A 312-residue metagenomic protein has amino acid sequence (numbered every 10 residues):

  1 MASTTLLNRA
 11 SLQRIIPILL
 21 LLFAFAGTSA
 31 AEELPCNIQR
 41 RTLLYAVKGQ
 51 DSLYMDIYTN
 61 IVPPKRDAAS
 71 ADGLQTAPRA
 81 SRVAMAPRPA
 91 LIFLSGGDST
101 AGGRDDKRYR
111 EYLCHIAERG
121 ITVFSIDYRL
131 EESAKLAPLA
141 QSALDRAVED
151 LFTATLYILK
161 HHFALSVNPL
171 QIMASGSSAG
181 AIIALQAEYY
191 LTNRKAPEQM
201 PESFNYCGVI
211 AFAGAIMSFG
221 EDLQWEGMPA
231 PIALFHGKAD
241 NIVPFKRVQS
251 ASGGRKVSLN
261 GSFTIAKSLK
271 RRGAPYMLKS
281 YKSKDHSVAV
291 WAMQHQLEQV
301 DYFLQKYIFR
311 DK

Functional and structural regions predicted by a protein language model:
E32-V83: N-terminal cap/lid segment of alpha/beta-hydrolase-fold proteins
A86-G97: Short beta-strand element of the alpha/beta-hydrolase
S99-R108, D127-D145: Cap/lid segment of the alpha/beta-hydrolase catalytic domain
D105-S125: Short amphipathic alpha-helix adjacent to the substrate-entry channel of hydrolases
A140-F163: Alpha/beta-hydrolase active-site loop
L156-M228: Primarily recognizes the serine-hydrolase "nucleophile elbow" in alpha/beta-hydrolase and SGNH/GDSL folds
E198-R272: The feature captures the conserved acid-bearing segment of alpha/beta-hydrolase catalytic domains
F263-K312: C-terminal catalytic histidine-bearing segment of alpha/beta-hydrolase fold enzymes
